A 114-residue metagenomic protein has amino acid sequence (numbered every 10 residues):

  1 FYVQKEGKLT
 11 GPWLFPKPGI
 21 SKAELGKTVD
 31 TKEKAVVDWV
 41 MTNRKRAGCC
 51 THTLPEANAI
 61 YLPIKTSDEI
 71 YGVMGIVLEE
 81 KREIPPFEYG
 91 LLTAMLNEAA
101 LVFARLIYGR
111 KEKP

Functional and structural regions predicted by a protein language model:
F1-L96, L101-I107: GAF sensory domains
Y108-P114: Signal-transducing coiled-coil/dimerization helices and immediately adjacent hinge/linker segments that couple sensory
